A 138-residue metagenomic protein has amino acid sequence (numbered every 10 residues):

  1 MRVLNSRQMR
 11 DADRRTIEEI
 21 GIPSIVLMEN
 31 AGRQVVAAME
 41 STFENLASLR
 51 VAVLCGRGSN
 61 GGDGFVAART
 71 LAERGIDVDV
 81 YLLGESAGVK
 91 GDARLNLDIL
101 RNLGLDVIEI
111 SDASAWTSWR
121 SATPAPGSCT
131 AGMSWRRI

Functional and structural regions predicted by a protein language model:
M1-L54: An N-terminal, well-structured beta->alpha segment
R2-L4, N45-L54, S59-I138: Glycine-rich phosphate/dinucleotide-binding loop and adjoining beta-alpha-beta core of small-molecule
